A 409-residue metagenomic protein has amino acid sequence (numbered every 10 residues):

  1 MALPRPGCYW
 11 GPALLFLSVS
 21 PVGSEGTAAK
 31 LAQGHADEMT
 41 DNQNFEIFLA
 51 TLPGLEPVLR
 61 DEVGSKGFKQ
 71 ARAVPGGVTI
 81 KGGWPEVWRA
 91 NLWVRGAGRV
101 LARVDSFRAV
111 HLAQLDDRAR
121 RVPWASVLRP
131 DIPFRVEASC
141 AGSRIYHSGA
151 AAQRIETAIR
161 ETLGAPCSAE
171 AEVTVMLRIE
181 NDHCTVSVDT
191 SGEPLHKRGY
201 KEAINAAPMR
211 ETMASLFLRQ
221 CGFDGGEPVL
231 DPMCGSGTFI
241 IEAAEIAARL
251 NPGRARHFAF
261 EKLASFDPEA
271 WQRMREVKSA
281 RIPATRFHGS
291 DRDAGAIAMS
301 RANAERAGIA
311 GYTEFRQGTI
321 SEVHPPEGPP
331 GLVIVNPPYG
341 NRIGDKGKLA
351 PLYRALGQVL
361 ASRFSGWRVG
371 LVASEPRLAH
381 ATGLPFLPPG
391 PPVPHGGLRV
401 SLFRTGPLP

Functional and structural regions predicted by a protein language model:
A2, A13, V19-A32, A36-E38: Acidic, Ala/Val/Gly-enriched low-complexity intrinsically disordered segments
T40-V173: Non-catalytic nucleic-acid substrate-recognition regions in nucleic-acid-modifying enzymes
D41-E62, V78-R95, I179-G225, I241 (+1 more regions): S-adenosyl-L-methionine
A141-S143, P194, P338-R342: A short, flexible beta-alpha/helix-coil linker loop
M209-H324, G347-K348: Conserved S-adenosyl-L-methionine
T319-E322, P326-P409: C-terminal catalytic and target-recognition region of SAM-dependent MTase-like enzymes, primarily methyltransferases
